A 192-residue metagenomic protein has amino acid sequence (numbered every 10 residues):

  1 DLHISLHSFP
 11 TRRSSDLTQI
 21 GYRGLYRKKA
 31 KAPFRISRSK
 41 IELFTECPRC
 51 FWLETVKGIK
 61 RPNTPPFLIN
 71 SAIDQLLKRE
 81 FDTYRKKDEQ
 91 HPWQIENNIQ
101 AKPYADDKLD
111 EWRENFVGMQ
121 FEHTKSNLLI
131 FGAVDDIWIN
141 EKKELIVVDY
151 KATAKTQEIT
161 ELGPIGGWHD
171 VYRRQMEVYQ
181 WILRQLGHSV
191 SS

Functional and structural regions predicted by a protein language model:
D1-S14: Short, small-residue-biased leader/transition segments that mark boundaries at the very start of proteins
I4, L68, G166, D170: Charge-dense, low-complexity intrinsically disordered segments
L6, I73, L77, Y172-Q175: Hydrophobic (often cysteine-bearing) scaffold residues that line and stabilize catalytic clefts of nucleotide/cofactor
R12-L145: Metal-dependent nuclease catalytic cores that hydrolyze phosphodiester bonds in DNA/RNA, characterized by
W112-S192: Mg2+/Mn2+-dependent nuclease catalytic core
